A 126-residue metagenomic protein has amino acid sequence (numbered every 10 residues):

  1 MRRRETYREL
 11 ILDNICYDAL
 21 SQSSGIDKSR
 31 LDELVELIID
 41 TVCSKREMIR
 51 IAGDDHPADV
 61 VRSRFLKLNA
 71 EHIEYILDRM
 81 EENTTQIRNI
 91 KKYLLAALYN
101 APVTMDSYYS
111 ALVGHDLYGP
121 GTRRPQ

Functional and structural regions predicted by a protein language model:
M1-Q126: Electrostatic interaction modules used in gene-expression and signaling proteins
